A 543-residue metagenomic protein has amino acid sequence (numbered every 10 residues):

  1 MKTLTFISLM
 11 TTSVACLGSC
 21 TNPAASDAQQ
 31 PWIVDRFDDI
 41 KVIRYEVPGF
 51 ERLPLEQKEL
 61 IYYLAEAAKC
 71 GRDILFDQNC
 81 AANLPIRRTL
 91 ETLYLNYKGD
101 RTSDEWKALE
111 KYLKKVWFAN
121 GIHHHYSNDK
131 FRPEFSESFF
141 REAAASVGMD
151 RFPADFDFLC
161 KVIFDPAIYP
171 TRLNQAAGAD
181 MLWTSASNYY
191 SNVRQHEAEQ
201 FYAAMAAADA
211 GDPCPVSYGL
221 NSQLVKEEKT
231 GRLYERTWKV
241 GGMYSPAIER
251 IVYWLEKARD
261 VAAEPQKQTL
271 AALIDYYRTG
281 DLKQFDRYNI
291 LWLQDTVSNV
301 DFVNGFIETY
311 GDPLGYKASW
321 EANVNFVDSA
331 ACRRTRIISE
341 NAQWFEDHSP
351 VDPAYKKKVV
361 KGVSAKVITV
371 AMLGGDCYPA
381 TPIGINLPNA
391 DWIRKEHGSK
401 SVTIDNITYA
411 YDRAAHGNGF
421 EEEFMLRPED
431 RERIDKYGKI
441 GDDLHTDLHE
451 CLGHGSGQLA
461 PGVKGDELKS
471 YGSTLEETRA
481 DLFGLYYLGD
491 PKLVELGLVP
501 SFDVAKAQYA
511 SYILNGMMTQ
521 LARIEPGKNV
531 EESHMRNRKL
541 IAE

Functional and structural regions predicted by a protein language model:
A15-S19: C-terminal motif of bacterial Sec signal peptides marking the signal peptidase cleavage site
D27-T89: N-terminal-proximal low-complexity accessory segments that begin disordered and transition into the first
E46, L75, L485-E543: Long, well-structured alpha-helical subdomains associated with metal-dependent extracellular/ecto-lumenal hydrolases
P54, A263-E264, S473-D490: An active-site-proximal "capping" alpha-helix that borders the catalytic cofactor pocket
L113-E432, G438: Contiguous, non-catalytic segments that form substrate-binding/exosite surfaces or channel walls
K439-L452: Short alpha-helix carrying the canonical HExxH Zn2+-binding catalytic motif
C451-V463, Y487, P491: Catalytic Zn2+-binding segment of zinc metalloproteases
G457-T478: Post-HEXXH active-site segment of zinc metalloproteases
